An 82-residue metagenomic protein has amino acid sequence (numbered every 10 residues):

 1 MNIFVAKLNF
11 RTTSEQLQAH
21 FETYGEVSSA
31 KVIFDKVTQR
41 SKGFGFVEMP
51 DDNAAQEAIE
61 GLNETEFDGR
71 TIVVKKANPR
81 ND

Functional and structural regions predicted by a protein language model:
M1-K42, E48-D82: Intrinsically disordered, low-complexity RNA-binding regions enriched in Gly/Arg/Ser/Tyr
